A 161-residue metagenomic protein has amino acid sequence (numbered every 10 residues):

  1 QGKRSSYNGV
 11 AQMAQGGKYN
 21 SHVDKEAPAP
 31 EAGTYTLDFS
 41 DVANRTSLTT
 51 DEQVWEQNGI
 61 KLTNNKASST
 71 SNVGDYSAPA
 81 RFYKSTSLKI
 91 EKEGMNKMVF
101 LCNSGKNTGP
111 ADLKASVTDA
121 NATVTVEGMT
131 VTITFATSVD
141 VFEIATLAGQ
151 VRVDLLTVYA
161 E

Functional and structural regions predicted by a protein language model:
Q1-P28: OB-fold single-stranded nucleic acid-binding module
P28-G59: Extracellular carbohydrate-recognition regions
N72-E93, M129-T132: Short beta-strands within extracellular/lumenal beta-sheet-rich domains
I90-V99, V139: Extended extracellular/luminal ectodomain segments enriched in beta-structured repeat modules
S104-T123: Short, surface-exposed beta-strand/strand-loop-strand elements in extracellular ectodomains
V117-V139: Extracellular carbohydrate recognition and processing domains and analogous Trp-centered ligand-binding platforms
E143-V151: Short beta-strand-plus-loop segments that form exposed binding edges in beta-rich domains
L156-V158: Extracellular beta-strand elements of beta-rich domains used for carbohydrate recognition/degradation or cell-matrix
